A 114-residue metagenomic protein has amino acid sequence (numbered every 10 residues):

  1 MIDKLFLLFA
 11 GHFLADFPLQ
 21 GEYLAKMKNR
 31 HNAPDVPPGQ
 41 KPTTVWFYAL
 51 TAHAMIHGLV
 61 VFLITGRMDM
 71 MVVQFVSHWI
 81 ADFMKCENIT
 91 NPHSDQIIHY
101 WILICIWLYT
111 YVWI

Functional and structural regions predicted by a protein language model:
M1-K4, V61-M70, T110-I114: Transmembrane helix interruption/hinge and helix-loop junction motifs
L8-H57, F75, W79-L108: Interhelical loop and helix-boundary elements at the membrane-water interface of polytopic inner-membrane proteins
